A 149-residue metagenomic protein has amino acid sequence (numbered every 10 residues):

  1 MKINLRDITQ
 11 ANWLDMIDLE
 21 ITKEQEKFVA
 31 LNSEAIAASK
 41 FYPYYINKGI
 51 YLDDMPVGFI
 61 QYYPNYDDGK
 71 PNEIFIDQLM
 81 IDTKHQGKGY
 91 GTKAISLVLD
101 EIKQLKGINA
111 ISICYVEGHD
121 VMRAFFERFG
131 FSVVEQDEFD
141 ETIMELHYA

Functional and structural regions predicted by a protein language model:
K2, D7-D77, D82-K84, I95-L97 (+2 more regions): Acetyl-CoA-dependent GNAT
L52-D53, L146-Y148: Active-site beta-strand termini and strand-to-loop segments that position acidic
D82-K84, K88, E117-G118: Active-site acidic-Proline motif in GNAT/NAT acetyltransferases
T92: Residues forming the Rossmann-fold NAD(P)(H) cofactor-binding site
Q104-C114: Conserved GNAT acetyl-CoA-binding A-motif
S112-R123: Conserved beta-strand-loop-alpha-helix junction that forms the acyl-donor binding cleft
C114-Y115, E127-E145: Conserved catalytic-core motifs of GNAT/GCN5-like acyltransferases
